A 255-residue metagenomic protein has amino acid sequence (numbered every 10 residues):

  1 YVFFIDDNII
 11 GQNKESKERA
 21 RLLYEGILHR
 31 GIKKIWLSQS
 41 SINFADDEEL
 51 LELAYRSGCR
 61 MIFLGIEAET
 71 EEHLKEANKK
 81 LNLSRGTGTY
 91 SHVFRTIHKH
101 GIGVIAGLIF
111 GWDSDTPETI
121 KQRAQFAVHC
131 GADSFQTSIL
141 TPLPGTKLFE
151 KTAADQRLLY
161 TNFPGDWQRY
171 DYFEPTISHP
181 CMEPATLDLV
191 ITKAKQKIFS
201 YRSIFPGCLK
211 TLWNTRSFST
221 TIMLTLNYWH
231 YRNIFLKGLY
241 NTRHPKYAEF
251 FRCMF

Functional and structural regions predicted by a protein language model:
Y1-I9: Active-site groove signature of glycoside hydrolases
N8-I10, S41-I42: Short donor-sugar binding/catalytic loops of nucleotide-sugar-dependent glycosyltransferases, especially enzymes
I9-G11, W112-D113: Short strand->helix junction
K17-R216: A structural motif corresponding to the C-terminal lobe/cap of the Radical SAM core domain
I198-F255: Membrane-proximal basic amphipathic "stem/tether" segments
